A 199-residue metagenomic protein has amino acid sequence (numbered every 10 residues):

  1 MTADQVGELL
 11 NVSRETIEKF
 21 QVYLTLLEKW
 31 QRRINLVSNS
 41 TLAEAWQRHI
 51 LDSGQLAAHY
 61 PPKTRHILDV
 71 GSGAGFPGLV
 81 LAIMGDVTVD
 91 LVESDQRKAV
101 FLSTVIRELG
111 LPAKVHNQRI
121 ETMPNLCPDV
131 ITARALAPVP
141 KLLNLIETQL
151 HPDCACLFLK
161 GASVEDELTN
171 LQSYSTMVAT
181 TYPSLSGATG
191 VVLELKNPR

Functional and structural regions predicted by a protein language model:
M1-T64, L68, R97-L111: Class I SAM-dependent transferase core
G54-P128, T132-A133: Conserved SAM/SAH cofactor-binding pocket of Class I
P61-P62, H151, Q172: Short conserved AdoMet
D90, S163-R199: Active-site capping/gating segments
K98-V100, V139, V164: Short alpha-helix immediately C-terminal to the canonical SAM-binding loop
L136-L143: Alpha-helical transmembrane segments of helical membrane proteins, especially in multi-pass transport, channel
L143-A155: A short glycine-rich, Lys/Arg-flanked "PGG" loop and its adjoining helix->strand segment in the class I
D153-V164: Conserved beta-strand signature within the Rossmann-like core of class I S-adenosyl-L-methionine
